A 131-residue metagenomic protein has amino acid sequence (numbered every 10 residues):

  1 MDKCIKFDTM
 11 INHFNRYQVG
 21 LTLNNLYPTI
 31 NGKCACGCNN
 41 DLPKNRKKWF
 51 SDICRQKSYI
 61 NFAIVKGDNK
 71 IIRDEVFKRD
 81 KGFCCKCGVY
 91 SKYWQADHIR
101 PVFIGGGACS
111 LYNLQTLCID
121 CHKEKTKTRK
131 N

Functional and structural regions predicted by a protein language model:
M1-R16, T22-I60: BZIP DNA-binding basic region
F14-I30, C54-K86, G106-A108, Y112: Short, charged surface segments at domain edges that flank catalytic/cofactor-binding sites
G32-D41, D68-Q95, C118-D120: Short cysteine-rich loop/turn motifs with clustered Cys
L42-K48, Y93-D97, T126-K130: Short Cys/His-rich "knuckle" micro-motifs
D52, P101, I119: Active-site donor-binding loop signature of nucleotide-sugar glycosyltransferases
R55, K92-Y93, L114-N131: Short Cys/His-centered divalent metal-binding micro-motifs
G88-T116: Histidine-centered nuclease catalytic patch
